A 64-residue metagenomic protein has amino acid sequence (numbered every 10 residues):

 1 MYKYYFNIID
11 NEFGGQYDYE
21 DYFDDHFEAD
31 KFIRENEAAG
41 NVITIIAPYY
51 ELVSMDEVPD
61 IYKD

Functional and structural regions predicted by a protein language model:
M1-Y17, I46-A47: Short aromatic-glycine-(Arg/Gly/Cys) micro-motifs in beta-strand/loop hairpins
G14-F27, Y50: A short, exposed loop/beta-hairpin motif centered on an aromatic-Gly-Thr core
D30, R34-D64: Short, mixed-charge low-complexity intrinsically disordered segments
